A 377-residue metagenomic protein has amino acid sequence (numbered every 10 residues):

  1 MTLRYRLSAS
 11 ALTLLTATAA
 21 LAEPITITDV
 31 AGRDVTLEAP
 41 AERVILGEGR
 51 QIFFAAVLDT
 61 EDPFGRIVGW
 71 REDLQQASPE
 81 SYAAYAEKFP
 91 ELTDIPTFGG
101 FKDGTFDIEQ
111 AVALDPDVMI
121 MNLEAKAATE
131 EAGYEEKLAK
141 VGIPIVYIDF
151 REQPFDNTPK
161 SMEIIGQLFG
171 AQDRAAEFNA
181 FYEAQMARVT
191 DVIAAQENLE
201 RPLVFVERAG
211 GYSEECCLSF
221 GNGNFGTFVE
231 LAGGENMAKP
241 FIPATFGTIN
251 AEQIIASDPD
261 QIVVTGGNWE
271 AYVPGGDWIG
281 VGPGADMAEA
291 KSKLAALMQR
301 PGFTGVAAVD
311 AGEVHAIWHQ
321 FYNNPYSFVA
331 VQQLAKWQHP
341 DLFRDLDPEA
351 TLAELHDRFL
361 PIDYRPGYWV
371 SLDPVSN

Functional and structural regions predicted by a protein language model:
M1-A11: Bacterial N-terminal signal peptides that target proteins for export
A17-A19: N-terminal signal peptide c-region/cleavage motif recognized by signal peptidases
A22-N377: N-terminal ligand-binding lobe of clamshell/alpha-beta domains
